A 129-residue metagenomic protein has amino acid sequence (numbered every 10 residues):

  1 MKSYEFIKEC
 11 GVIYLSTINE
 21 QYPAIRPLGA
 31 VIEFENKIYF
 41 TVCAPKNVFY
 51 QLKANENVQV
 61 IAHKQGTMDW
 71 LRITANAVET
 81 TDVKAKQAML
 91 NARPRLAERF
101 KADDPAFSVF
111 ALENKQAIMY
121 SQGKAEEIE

Functional and structural regions predicted by a protein language model:
E5-Q21, V58-A62: A short, Trp-centered hydrophobic/proline-enriched beta-strand micro-motif
C10, N55, R93: Acidic-histidine catalytic/liganding microenvironments
E20-Y22, T67-D69: Short glycine/serine/proline-enriched coil/turn segments at secondary-structure junctions
G29-E33, A77-V78: Short, exposed beta-strand/loop patches in secreted or surface proteins that constitute
V31-T67: A short mixed-secondary-structure module that forms the rim of ligand-binding clefts
R72-E129: Charged, gly/pro-rich active-site loop segments
